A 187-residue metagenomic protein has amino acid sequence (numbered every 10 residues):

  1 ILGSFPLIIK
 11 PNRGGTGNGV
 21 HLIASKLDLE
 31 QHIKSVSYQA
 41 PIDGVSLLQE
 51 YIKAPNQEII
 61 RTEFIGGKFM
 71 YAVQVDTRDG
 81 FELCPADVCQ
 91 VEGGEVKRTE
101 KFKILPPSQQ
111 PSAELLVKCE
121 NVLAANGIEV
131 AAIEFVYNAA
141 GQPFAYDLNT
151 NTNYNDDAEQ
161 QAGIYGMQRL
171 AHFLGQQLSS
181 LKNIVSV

Functional and structural regions predicted by a protein language model:
I1-L7: Rossmann-like NAD(P)H-binding beta-loop-alpha module
L7, L47, M70-Y71, A131 (+1 more regions): Protein kinase-like catalytic core scaffold
G14, G67, N138-G141: Short strand-connecting beta-turns/loops that link adjacent beta-strands
T16-G19, D156-D157: A short acidic, helix-capping loop that chelates divalent metal ions and anchors anionic groups
N18-N126: Phosphate-binding site of ATP-dependent enzymes
Q110, A124-I128, Y137-V187: C-terminal active-site "lid" helix and adjoining low-complexity regulatory extension at the edge of ATP-using catalytic
I133-F135: Hydrophobic residue at the +6 position relative to the catalytic HRD Asp in the kinase catalytic loop
